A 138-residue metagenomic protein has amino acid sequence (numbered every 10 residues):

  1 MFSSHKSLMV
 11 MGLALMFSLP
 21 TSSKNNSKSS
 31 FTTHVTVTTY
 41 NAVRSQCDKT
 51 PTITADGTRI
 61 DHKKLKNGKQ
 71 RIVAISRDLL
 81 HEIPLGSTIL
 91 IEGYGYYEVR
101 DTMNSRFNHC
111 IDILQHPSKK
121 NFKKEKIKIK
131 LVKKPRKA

Functional and structural regions predicted by a protein language model:
M1-L8: Bacterial N-terminal signal peptides that target proteins for export
F2, S23-A138: Solvent-exposed, well-ordered loop and adjacent helix/strand elements within mature globular domains that form
V10-M16: Bacterial N-terminal signal peptides
S18-S22: C-terminal segment of classical bacterial N-terminal signal peptides
